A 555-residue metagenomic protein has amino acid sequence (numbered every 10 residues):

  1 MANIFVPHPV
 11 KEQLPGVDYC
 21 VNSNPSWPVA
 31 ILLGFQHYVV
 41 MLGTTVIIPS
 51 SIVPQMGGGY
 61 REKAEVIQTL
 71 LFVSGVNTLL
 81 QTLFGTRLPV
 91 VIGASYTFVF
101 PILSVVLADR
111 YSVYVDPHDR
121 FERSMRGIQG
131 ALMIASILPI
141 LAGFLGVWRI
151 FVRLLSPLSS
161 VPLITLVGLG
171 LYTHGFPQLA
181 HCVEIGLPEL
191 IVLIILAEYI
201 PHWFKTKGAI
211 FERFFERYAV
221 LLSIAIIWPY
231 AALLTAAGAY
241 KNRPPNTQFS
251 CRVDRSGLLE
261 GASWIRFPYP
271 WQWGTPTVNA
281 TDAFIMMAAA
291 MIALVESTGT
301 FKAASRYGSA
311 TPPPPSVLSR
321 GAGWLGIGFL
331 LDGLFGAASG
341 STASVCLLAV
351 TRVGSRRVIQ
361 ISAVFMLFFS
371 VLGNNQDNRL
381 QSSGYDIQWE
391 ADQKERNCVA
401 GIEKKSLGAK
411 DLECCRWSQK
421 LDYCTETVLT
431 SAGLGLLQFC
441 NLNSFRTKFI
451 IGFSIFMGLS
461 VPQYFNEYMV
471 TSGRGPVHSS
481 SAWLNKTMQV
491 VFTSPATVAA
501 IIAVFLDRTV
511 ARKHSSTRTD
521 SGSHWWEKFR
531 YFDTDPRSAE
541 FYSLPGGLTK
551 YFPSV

Functional and structural regions predicted by a protein language model:
M1-G16, T519-V555: Non-transmembrane, juxtamembrane loop and terminal tail segments of multi-pass eukaryotic membrane proteins
M1-R87, F100-P117: N-terminal signal-anchor module of multipass membrane proteins
W27, V53-F84, N279-R352: Membrane-embedded helical hairpins/re-entrant loop segments and their flanking transmembrane helices within multi-pass
V29-T45, G186, E216-A236, R252-F301 (+1 more regions): Hydrophobic, membrane-embedded alpha-helices of multi-pass small-molecule transporters
F35-L42, L138, L155, S159 (+5 more regions): Hydrophobic alpha-helical transmembrane segments of multi-pass membrane proteins
I47-Q55, V91-V105, G299-G308, G340-V350 (+3 more regions): Re-entrant/interfacial helical elements at transmembrane boundaries that shape and gate the permeation pathway
E65, T86-V99, R153-S160, L221 (+5 more regions): Short, non-helical or kinked segments that cap or interrupt transmembrane helices
L107-Y111, V115-G238, R356-F529: Membrane-embedded alpha-helical modules
